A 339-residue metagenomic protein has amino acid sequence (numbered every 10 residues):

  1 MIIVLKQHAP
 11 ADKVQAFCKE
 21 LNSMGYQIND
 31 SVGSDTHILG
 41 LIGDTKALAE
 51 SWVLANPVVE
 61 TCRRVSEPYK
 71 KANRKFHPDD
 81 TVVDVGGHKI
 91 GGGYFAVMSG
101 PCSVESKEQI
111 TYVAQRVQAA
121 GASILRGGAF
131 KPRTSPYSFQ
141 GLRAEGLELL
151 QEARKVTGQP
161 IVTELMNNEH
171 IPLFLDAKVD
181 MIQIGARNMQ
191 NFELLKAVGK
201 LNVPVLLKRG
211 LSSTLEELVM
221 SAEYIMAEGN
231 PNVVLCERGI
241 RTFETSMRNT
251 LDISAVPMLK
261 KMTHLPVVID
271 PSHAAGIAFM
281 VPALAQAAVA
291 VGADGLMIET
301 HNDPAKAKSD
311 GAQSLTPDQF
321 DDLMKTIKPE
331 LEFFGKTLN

Functional and structural regions predicted by a protein language model:
M1-V97: Non-catalytic terminal accessory/regulatory regions of metabolic enzymes
F95-P101, L125-G127, I161-T163, D180-I184 (+4 more regions): Hydrophobic faces of well-ordered beta-strands that scaffold small-molecule active sites in alpha/beta enzyme cores
F95-Y112, P136-Q140, P160-E164, G185-A186 (+3 more regions): Active-site mouth loops of central-metabolism enzymes
G121, L173-I182, A197-V205, M226-N232 (+2 more regions): Glycine-enriched alpha-helix->loop->beta-strand junction motifs that scaffold or abut catalytic
R126-A144, H301-S314: Glycine-rich, proline-tolerant flexible connector loops at the mouths of alpha/beta enzymes
A129-R133, R187-S254: Conserved anion-binding
P132-I182, N191-L194: N-terminal active-site wall of soluble small-molecule enzyme domains
F139-T163, A197-P204, I253-V267, Q313-K336: Alpha-helix-loop-beta-strand connector modules within alpha/beta enzyme cores
